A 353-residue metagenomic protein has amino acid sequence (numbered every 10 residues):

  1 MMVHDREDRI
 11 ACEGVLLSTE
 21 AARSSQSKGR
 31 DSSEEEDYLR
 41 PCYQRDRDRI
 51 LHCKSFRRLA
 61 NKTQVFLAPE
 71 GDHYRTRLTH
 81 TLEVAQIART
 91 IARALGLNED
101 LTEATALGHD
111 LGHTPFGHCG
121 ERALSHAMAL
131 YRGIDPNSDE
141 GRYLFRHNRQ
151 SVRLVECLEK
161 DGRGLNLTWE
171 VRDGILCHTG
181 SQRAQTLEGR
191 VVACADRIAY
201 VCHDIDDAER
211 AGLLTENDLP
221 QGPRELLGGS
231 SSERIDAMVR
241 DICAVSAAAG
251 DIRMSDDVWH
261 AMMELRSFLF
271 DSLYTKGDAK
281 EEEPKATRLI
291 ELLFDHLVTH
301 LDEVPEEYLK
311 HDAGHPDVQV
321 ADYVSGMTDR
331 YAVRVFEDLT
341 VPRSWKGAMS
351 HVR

Functional and structural regions predicted by a protein language model:
M1-R77, T81, A85-I91, N98-E99 (+3 more regions): Histidine-centered, transition-metal-coordinating active-site segments
T102-L107, A193: Short alpha-helical catalytic segment bearing the HExxH-like zincin motif of zinc-dependent metalloproteases
G108-F116, A199: Short active-site segment of divalent metal-dependent hydrolases/proteases that encodes the spacing between
C119-S125: Membrane-interfacial alpha-helical segments at the cytosolic side of multi-pass membrane proteins
